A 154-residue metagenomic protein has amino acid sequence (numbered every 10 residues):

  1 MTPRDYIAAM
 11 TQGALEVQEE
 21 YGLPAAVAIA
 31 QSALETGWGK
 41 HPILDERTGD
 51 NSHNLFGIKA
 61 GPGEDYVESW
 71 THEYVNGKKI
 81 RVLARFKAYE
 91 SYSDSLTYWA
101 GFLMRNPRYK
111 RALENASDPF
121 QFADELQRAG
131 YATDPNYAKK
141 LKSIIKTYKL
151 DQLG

Functional and structural regions predicted by a protein language model:
M1-G154: Catalytic cores of secreted/periplasmic lytic hydrolases that degrade extracellular macromolecules
